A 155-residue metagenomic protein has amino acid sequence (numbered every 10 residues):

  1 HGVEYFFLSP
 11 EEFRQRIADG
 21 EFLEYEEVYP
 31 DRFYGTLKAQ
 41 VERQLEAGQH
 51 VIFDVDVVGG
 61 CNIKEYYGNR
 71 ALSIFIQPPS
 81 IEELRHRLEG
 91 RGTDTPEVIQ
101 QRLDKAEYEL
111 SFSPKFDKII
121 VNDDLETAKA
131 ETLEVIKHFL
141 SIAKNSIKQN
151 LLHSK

Functional and structural regions predicted by a protein language model:
H1-V51, V58-C61: ATP-dependent small-molecule kinase phosphotransfer cores that center on conserved nucleotide phosphate-binding segments
F6, L72-I74, K118-I120: Hydrophobic/aromatic beta-strand patches that form the interior of the parallel beta-sheet core in alpha/beta enzyme
F13, I52, A106, I120: Residue-level signature of catalytic and energy-coupling elements of molecular machines, predominantly ATP/GTP-dependent
R43-A47, E65-N69, S111-S113: Conserved catalytic network of the ASCE P-loop NTPase/AAA+ motor domain
V51-D56, Y66-G90: Conserved phosphate-donor/acceptor-positioning beta-strand/loop module used by diverse small-molecule
D56-V57, D124: Short glycine-/small-residue-rich Rossmann-like dinucleotide-binding loops
G90-D94, Y108-K155: NTP-dependent small-molecule kinase module
P96-E107: Glycine-rich S-adenosyl-L-methionine
